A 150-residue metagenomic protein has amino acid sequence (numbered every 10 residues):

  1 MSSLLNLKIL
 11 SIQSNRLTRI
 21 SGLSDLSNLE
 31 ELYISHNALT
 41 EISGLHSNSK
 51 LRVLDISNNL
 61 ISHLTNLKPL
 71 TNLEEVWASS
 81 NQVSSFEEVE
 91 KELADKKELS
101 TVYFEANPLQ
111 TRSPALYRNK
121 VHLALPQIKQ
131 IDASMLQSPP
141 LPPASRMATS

Functional and structural regions predicted by a protein language model:
M1, I20-L23, I42-L45, L64-L67 (+2 more regions): Canonical leucine-rich repeat
L4, S14, L26, H36 (+4 more regions): Structural signal for repeat-unit boundaries in curved repeat scaffolds
N6, R16-R19, N28, A38-E41 (+2 more regions): WD40/WD-repeat beta-propeller blade-loop signature
L7-I12, L29-I34, L51-I56, L73-A78 (+2 more regions): Conserved hydrophobic beta-strand positions in leucine-rich repeat
K50-S62, N66-V102: Extended, charged alpha-helical interaction scaffolds
T101, N107-S150: Membrane-proximal C-terminal cap and juxtamembrane stalk of leucine-rich repeat ectodomains
